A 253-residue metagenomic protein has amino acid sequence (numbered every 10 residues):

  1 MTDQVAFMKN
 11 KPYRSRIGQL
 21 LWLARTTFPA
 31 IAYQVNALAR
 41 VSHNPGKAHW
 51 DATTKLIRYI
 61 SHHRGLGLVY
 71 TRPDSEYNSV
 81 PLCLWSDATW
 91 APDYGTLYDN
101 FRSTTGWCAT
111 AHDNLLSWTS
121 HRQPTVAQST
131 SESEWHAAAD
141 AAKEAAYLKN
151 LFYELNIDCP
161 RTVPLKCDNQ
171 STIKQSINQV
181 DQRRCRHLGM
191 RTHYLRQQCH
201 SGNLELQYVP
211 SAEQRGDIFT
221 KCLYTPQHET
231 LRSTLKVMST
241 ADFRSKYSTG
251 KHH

Functional and structural regions predicted by a protein language model:
M1-H253: Divalent metal-binding acidic/histidine catalytic loops
